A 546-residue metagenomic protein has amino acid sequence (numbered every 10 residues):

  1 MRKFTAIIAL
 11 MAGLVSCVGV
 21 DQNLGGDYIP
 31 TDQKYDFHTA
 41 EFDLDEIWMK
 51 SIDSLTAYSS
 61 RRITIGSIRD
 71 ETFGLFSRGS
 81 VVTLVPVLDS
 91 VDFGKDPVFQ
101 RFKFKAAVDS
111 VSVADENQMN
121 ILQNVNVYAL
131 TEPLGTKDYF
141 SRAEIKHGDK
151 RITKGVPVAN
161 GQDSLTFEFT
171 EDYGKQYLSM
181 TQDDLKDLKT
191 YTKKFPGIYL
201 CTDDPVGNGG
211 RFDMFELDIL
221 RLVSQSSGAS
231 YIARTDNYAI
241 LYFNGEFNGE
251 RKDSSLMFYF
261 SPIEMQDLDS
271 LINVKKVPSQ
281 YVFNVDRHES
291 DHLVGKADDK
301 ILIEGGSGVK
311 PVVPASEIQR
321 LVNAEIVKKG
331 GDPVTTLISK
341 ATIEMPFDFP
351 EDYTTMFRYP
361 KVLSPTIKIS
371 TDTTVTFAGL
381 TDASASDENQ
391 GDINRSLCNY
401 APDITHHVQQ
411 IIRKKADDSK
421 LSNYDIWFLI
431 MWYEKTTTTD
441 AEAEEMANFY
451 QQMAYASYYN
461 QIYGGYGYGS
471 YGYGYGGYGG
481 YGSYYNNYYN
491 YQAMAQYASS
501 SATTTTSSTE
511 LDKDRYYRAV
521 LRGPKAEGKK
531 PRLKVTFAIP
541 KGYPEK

Functional and structural regions predicted by a protein language model:
F4-I7, M11-G13, C17-K546: Secreted, disulfide-rich extracellular signaling modules
